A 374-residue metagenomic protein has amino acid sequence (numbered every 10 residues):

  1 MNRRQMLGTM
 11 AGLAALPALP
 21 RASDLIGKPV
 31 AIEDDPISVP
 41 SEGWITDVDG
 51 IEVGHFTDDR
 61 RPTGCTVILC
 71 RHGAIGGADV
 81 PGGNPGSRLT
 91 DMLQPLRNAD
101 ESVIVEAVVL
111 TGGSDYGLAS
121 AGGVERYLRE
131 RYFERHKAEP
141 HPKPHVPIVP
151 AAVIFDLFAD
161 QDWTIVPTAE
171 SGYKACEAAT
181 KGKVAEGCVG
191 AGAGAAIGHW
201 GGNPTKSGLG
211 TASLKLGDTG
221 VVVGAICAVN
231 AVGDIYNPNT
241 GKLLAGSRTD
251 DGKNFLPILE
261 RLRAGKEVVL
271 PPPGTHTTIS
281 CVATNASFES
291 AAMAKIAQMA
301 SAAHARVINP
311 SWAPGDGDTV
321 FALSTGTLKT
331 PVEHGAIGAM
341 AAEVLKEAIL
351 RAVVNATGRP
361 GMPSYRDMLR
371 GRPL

Functional and structural regions predicted by a protein language model:
Q5-S23: N-terminal export signals
D24-D115, E130-L374: A structural signal for small-residue-enriched, beta-sheet-centric alpha/beta enzyme cores and oligomeric scaffold folds
A119: Feature captures the catalytic cores and cofactor-binding loops of soluble hydro-lyases/lyases that act on carboxylate
G122-R129: Active-site-adjacent structural elements in enzyme catalytic domains
